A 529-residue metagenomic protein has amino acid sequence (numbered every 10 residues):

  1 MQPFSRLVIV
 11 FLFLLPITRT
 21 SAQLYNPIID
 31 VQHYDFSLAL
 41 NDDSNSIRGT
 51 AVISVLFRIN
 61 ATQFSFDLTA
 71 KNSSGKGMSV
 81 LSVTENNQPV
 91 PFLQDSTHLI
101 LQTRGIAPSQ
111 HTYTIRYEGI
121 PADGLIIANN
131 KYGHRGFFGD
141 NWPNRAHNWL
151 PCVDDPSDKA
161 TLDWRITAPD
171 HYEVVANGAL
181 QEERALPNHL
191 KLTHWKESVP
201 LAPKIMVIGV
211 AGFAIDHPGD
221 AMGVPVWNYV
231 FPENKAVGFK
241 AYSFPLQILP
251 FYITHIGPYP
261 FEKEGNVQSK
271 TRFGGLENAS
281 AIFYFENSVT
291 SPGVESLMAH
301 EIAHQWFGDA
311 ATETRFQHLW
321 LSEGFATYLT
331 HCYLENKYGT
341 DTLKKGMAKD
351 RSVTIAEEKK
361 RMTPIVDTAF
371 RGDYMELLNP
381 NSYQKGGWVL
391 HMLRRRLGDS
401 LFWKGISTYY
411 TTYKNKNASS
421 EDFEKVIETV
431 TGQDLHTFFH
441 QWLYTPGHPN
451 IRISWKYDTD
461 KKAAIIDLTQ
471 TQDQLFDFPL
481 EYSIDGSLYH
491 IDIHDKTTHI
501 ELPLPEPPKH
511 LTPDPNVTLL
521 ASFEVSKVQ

Functional and structural regions predicted by a protein language model:
F13, T20-L56, K131-G136, L435-T437 (+1 more regions): N-terminal, polar/Ser/Thr-rich
G49, D140-W142, C152-A299, Y328-H331: Hydrophobic helix-coil surface modules that form long, contiguous segments used for peptide/substrate interaction
A61-P89, H171, S483-S487: Solvent-exposed beta-hairpin/edge-strand motifs
K71-G133, N188-H194, T497-P507: A surface-exposed beta-strand-loop module
K76-T84, N450-P515: Beta-strand-rich binding/interaction modules
A107, R116-D163, A211, D216-P218 (+1 more regions): Glycine/proline-rich low-complexity spacer/linker segments in large multi-domain proteins
S198, E323, T327-W388, R396 (+1 more regions): Acidic/His/Gly-enriched intrinsically disordered linker/tail segments that often contain short helix/coil "MoRF-like"
N379-I466: Amphipathic alpha-helical substructures
